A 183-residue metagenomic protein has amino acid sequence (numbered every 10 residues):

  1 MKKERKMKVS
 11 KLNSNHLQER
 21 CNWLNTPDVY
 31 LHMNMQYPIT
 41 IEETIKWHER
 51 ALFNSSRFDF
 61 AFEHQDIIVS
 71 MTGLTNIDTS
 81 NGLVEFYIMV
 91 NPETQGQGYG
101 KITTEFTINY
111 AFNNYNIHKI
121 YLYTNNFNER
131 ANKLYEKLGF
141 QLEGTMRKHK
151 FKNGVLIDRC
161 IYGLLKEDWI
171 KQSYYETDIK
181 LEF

Functional and structural regions predicted by a protein language model:
M1-I45, D168-F183: A short, well-structured alpha-helix characteristic of acyl/acetyltransferase catalytic modules
Y37-Q95, L165-W169, D178-L181: Acetyl-CoA-dependent GNAT
I67-S70, R130, L156: Glycine-rich acetyl-CoA-binding "A-motif" of GNAT/NAT acetyltransferases
N91-E93, Q97, N113, N126-F127: Active-site acidic-Proline motif in GNAT/NAT acetyltransferases
G96-Y110, N132-K137: Conserved acetyl-CoA-binding loop-helix of GNAT-fold acetyltransferases
N113-Y123: Conserved GNAT acetyl-CoA-binding A-motif
L122-N132, H149-N153: Conserved beta-strand-loop-alpha-helix junction that forms the acyl-donor binding cleft
Y135, F140, Y162: Conserved active-site tyrosine of GNAT-family acetyltransferases
